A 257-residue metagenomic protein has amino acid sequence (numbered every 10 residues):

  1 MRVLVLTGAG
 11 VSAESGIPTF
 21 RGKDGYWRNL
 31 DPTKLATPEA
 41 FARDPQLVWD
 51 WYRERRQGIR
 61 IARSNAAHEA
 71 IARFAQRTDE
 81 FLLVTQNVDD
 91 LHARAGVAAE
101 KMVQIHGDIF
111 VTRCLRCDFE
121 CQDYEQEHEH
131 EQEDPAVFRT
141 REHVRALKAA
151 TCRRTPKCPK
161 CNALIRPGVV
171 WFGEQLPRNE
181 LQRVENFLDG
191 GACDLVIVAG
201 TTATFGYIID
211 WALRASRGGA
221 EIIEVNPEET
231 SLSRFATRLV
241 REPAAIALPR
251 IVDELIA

Functional and structural regions predicted by a protein language model:
M1-A257: Conserved catalytic core of sirtuin-type NAD+-dependent deacylases
